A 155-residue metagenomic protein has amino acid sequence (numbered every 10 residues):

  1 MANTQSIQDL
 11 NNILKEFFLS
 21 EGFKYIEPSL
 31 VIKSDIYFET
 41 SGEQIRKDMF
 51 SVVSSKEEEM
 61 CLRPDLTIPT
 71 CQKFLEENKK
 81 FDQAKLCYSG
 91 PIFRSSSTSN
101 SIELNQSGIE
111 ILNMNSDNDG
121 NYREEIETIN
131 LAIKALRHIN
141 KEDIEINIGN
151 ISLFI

Functional and structural regions predicted by a protein language model:
M1-I155: TRNA-recognition modules of translation machinery and tRNA-sensing kinases, especially anticodon-binding
